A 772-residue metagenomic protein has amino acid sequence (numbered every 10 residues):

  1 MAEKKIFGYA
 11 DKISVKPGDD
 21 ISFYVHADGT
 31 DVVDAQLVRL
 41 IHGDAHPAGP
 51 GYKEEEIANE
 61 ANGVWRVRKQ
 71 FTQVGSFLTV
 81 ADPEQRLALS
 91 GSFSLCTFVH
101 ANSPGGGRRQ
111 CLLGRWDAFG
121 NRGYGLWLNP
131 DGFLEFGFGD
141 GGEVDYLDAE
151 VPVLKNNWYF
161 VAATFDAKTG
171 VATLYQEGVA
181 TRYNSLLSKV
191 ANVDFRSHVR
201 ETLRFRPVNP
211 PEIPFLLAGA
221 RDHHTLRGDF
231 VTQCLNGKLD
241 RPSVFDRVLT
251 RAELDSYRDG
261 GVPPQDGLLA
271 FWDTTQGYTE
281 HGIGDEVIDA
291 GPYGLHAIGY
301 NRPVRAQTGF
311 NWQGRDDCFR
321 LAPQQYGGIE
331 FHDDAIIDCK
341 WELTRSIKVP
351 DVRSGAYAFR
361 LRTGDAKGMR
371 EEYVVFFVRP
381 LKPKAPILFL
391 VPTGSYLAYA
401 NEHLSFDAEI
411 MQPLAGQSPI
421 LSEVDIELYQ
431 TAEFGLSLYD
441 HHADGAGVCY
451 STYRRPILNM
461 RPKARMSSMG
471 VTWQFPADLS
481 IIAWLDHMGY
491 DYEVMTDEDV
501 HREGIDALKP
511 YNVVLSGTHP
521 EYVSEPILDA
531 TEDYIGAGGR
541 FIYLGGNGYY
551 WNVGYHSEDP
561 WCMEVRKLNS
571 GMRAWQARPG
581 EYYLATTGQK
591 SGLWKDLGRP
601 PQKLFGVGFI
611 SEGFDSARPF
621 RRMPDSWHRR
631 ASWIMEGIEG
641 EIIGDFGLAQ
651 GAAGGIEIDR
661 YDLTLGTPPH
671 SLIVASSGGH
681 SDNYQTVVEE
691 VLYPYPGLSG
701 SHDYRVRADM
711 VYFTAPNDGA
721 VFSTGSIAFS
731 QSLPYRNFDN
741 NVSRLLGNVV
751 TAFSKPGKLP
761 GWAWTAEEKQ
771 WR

Functional and structural regions predicted by a protein language model:
G8, I13-V32, L40-T308: Extracellular glycan-associated modules
F23, A163, K340-R353: Short, hydrophobic beta-strand segments
T30, L40, R302-I336, A366-A507 (+2 more regions): Aromatic-Pro/Gly-enriched surface loop or interdomain linker that acts as a lid/target-recognition segment
E60-F77, Q325-R345: Aromatic sugar-binding surface patches on proteins that engage polysaccharides or sugar-phosphate polymers
R68-K69, G355-L361: Short, aromatic- and glycine-rich surface loops/edge beta-strands on solvent-exposed regions
G123-W127, A483, R707-A715: Short, surface-exposed beta-strand/loop micro-motifs that present aromatic residues
D334-A335, T344-I347, V352, G470-S557 (+2 more regions): Helical hinge/lid and interdomain linker segments adjacent to catalytic or ligand-binding clefts that mediate domain
D559-N737, N741-N748, A752-F753: Glycine-rich, aromatic-lined ligand/substrate-binding cores of catalytic and carbohydrate-binding domains
